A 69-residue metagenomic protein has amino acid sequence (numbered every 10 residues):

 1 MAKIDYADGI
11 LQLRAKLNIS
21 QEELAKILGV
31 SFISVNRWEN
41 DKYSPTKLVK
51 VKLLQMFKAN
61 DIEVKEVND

Functional and structural regions predicted by a protein language model:
M1, E66-D69: Short intrinsically disordered terminal tails
M1-K16, L54: A short, Lys/Arg-rich alpha-helix, primarily the initiator
I10, L24, V35-W38: Conserved hydrophobic/aromatic packing and binding residues within compact polymer-binding modules
V30-P45: Recognition helix of helix-turn-helix/homeodomain-like DNA-binding domains that insert into the DNA major groove
L48-E66: DNA major-groove recognition helix of helix-turn-helix/homeodomain DNA-binding modules
